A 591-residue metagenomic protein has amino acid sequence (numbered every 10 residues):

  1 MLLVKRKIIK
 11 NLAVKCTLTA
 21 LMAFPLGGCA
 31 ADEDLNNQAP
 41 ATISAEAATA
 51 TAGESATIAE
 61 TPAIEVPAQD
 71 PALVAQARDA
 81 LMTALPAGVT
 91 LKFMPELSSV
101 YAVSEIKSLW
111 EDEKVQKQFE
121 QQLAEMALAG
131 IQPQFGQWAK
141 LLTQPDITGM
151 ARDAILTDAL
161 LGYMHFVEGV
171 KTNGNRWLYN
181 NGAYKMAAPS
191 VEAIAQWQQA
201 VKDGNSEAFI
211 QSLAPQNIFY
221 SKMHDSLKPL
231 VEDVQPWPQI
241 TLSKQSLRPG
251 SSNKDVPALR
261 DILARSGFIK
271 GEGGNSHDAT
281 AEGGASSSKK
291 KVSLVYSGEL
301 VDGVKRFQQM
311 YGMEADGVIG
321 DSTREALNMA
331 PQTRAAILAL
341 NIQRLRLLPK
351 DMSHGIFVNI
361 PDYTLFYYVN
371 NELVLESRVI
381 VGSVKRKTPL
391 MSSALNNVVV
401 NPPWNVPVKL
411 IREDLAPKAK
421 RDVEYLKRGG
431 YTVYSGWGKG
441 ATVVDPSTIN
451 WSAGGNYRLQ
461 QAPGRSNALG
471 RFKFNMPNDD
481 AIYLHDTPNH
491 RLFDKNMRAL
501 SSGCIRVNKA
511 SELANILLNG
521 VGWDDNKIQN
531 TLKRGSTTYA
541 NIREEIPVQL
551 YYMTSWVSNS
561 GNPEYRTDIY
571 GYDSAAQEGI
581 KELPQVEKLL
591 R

Functional and structural regions predicted by a protein language model:
M1-K10: N-terminal secretory signal peptides that target proteins for export/translocation
L2, A30-M82, D203-R591: Well-ordered beta-sheet/strand-loop patches within structured domains
K10-L21: Sec-dependent N-terminal signal peptides
M22-A23, M497: Residue-level signal for mature regions of secreted extracellular proteins and peptides
L26-G28: C-terminal motif of bacterial Sec signal peptides marking the signal peptidase cleavage site
A30-M186: Cationic-aromatic interfacial patches
T157, L161-S221, S392: Structured beta-strand-rich cores of soluble
